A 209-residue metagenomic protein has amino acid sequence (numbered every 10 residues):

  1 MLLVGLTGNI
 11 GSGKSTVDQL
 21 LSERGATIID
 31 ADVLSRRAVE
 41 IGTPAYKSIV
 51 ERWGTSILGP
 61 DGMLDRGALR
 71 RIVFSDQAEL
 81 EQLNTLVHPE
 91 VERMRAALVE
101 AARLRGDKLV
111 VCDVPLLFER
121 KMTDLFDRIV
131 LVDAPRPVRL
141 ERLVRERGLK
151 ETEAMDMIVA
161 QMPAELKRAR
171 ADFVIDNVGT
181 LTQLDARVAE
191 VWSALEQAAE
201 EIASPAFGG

Functional and structural regions predicted by a protein language model:
M1-A26, A31-V33: Walker A (P-loop) phosphate-binding motif
G13, D32, L83, V111 (+3 more regions): Residue-level signal for inorganic ion chemistry
R24, Y46-V50, R136-V144, E151 (+1 more regions): An amphipathic alpha-helix signature
A26-I28, K108-L109, T123, R168 (+1 more regions): Hydrophobic "anchor" residues on beta-strands that sit immediately upstream of conserved functional sites
V33-L109: ATP-dependent small-molecule kinase phosphotransfer cores that center on conserved nucleotide phosphate-binding segments
V33-R36, P135-P137, D156-V159, L181: Short, acidic/turn-prone active-site loops that include or flank metal/cofactor- and phosphate-binding residues
E92, A96-R145: ATP-dependent NMP and nucleoside kinases share a basic, alpha-helical "lid"
R95, D124-L125, R145, L149-G209: Small-molecule kinase domains that catalyze NTP-dependent phosphoryl transfer to phosphate-bearing small molecules
